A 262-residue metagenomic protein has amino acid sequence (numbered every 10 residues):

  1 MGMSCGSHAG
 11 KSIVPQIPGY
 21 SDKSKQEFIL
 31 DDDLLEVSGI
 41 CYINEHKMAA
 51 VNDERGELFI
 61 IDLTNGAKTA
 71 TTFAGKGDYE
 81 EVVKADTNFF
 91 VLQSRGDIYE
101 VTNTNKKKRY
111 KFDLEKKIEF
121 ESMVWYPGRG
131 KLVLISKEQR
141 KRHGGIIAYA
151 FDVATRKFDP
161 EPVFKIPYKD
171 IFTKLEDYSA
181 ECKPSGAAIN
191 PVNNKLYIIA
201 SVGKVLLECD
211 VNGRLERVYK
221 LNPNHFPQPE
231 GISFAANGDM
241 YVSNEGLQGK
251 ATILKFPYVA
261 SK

Functional and structural regions predicted by a protein language model:
M1-G2: Sec-dependent bacterial lipoprotein signal peptides
C5-K262: Sequence/structural signature of beta-propeller domains
